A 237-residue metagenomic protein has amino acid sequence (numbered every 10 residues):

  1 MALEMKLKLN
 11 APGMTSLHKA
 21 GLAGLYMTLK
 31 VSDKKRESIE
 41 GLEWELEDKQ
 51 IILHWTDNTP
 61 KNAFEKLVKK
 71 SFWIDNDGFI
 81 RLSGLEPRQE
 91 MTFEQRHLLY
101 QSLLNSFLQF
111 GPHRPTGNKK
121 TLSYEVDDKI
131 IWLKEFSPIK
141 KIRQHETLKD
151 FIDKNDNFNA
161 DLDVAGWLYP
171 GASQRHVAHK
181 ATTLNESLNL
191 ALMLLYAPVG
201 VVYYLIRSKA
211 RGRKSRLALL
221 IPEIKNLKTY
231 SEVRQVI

Functional and structural regions predicted by a protein language model:
M1-H145: Conserved small-residue
A2-E4, G166-S173: Short amphipathic alpha-helical segments and their helix-coil junctions
S123, R143, K149, D163 (+2 more regions): Compositionally biased amphipathic helical and low-complexity segments enriched in hydrophobic
P138-G166: Acidic/polar, low-complexity linker and loop regions
Y169-I237: Domain-exit/linker segments immediately C-terminal to small folded modules
